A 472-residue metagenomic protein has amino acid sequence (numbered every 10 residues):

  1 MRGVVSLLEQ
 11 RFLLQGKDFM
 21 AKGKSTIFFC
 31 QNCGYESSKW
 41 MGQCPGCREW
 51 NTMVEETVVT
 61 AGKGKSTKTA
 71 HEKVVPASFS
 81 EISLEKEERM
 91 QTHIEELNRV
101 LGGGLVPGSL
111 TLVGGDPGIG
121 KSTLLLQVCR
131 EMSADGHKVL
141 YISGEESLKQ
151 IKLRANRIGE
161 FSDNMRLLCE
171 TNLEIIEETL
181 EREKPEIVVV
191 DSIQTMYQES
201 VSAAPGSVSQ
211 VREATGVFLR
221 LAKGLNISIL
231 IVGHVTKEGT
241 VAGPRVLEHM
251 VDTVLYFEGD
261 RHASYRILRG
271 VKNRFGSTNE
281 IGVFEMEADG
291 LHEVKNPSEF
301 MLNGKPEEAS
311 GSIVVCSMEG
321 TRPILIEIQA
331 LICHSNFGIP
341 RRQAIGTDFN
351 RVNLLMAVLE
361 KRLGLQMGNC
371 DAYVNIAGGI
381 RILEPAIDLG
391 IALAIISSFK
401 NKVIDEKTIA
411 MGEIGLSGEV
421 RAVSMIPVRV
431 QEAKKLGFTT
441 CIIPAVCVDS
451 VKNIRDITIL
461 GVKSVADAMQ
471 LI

Functional and structural regions predicted by a protein language model:
V4-F19: Short, Lys/Arg-enriched N-terminal segments with co-localized hydrophobic residues within the first ~10-30 amino acids
K22-S25, F29-N32, E36-R99, V106-L112 (+8 more regions): Peripheral, non-AAA+ core regions of ATP-driven protein-machinery
D116, G144: P-loop (Walker A) phosphate-binding loop of NTP-binding proteins
V139-S143: Conserved RecA-like ASCE P-loop NTPase motor core of nucleic-acid helicases/translocases
L148: Divalent metal-dependent catalytic cores for phosphoryl transfer on phosphate-bearing substrates
